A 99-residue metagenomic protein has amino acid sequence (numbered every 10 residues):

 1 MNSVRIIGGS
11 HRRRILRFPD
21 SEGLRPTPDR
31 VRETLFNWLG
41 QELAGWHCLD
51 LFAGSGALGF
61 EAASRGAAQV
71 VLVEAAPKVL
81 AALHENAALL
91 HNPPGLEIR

Functional and structural regions predicted by a protein language model:
M1-R99: Class I S-adenosyl-L-methionine-dependent methyltransferase catalytic core
